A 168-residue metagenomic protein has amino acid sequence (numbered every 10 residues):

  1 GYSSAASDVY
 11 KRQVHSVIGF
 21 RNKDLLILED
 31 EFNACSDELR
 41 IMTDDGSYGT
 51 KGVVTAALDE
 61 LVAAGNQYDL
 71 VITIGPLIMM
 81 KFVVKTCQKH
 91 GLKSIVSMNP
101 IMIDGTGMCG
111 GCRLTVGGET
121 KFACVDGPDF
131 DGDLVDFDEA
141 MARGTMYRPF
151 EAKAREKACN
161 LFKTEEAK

Functional and structural regions predicted by a protein language model:
G1-A6, Y10: Single conserved hydrophobic/aromatic residue that forms the stacking wall/gate of nucleotide- or nucleobase-binding
S16-G19: ATP-dependent adenylation/pyrophosphate-handling site
R21-K168: Reductase modules of NAD(P)H-dependent flavoproteins
